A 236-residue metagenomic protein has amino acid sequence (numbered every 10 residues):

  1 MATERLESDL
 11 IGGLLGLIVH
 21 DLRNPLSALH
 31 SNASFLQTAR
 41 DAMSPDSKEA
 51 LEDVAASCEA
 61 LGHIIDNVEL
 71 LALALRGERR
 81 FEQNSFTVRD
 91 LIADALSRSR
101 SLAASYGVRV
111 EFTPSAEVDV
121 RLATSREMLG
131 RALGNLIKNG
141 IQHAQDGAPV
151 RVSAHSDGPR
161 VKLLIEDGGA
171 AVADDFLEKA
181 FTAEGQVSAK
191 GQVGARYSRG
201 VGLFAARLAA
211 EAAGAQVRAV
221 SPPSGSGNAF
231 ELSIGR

Functional and structural regions predicted by a protein language model:
A56-L61: Short alpha-helical segment of the dimerization/phosphotransfer core of two-component systems
R76-F81, R121-T124: Conserved micro-motifs of the catalytic ATP-binding
L102-F112: Short conserved segments within the C-terminal catalytic ATPase subdomain
N139-I141: Short helix-loop "hinge" at the ATP-lid/N-box region of the Bergerat-fold HATPase_c
G147-P159: Short beta-strand/loop element within the Bergerat-fold HATPase_c
V172-E184, A189: Short conserved segment of the HATPase_c
